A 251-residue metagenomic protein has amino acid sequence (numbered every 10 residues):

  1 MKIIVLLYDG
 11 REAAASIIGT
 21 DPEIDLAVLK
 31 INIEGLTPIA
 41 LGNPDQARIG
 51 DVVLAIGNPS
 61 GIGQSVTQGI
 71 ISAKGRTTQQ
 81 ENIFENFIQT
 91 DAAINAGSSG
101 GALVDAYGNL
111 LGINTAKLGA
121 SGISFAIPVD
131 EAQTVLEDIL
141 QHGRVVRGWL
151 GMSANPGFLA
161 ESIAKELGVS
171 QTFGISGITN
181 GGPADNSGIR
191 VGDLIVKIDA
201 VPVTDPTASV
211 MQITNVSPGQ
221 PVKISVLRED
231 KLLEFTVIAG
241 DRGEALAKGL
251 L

Functional and structural regions predicted by a protein language model:
M1-Q171, T179-N180, S187, P206-P221 (+2 more regions): Serine-dependent protease modules
L111-G112, V196, L233-E234: Generic structural signal for well-ordered beta-strand positions
I175, A184-P206: Conserved PDZ fold ligand-binding element
T236-I238: C-terminal tail/sorting-segment detector
